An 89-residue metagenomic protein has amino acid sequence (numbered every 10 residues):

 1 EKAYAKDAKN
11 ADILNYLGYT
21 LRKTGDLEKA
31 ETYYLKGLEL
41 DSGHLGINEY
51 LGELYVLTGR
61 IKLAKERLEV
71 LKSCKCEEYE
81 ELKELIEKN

Functional and structural regions predicted by a protein language model:
K6, L40, L71-C74: Structural marker of alpha-solenoid helical repeat scaffolds
N10, H44, C76-Y79: Residue-level recognition of tetratricopeptide repeat
